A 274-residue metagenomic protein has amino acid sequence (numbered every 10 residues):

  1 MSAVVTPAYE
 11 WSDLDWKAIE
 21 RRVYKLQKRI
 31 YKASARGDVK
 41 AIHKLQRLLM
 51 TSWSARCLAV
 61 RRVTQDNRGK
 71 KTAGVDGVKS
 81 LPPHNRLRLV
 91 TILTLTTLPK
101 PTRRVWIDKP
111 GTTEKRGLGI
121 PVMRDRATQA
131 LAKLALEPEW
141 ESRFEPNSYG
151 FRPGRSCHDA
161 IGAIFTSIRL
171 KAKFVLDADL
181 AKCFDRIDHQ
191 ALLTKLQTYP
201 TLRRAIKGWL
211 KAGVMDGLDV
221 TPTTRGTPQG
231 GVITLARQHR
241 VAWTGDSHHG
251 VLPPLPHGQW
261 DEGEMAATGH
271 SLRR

Functional and structural regions predicted by a protein language model:
M1-K17, R21, V251-G258: Intrinsically disordered, low-complexity and often Lys/Arg-enriched segments
A8-G69, L134-G150: Charged boundary/loop elements
R36-V39, G119-A127, P200, V232-I233: Structural motif
I42-G111, K115: Phosphate/adenylate-binding "loop-and-lid" substructures adjacent to NTP/NAD/dNTP-binding pockets in NTP-dependent
K70-N85, V90, D108-V122, R143-R169 (+1 more regions): Catalytic phosphate-handling regions of large nucleic-acid enzymes and associated NTPases
V75, L134, A178-L180: Residues immediately flanking
V90-E114, M123, A127-L136, G162-L170 (+1 more regions): Reverse-transcriptase-like RNA-dependent polymerase core
R143-N147, F151-R273: Conserved polymerase palm-domain catalytic core
